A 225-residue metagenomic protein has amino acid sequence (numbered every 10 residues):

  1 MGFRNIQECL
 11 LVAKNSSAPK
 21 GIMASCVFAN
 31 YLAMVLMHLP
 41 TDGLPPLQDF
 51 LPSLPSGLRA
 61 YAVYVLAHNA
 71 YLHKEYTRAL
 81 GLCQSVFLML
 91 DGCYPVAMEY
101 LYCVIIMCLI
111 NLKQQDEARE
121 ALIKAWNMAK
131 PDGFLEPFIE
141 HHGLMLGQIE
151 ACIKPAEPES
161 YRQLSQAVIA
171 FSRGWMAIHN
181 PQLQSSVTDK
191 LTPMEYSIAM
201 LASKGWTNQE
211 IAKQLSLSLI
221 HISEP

Functional and structural regions predicted by a protein language model:
M1, L11-Y31, P52-A67, L90-C103 (+3 more regions): Alpha-solenoid helical repeat architecture
G2-V12, P40-P52, T77-F87, D116-A125 (+1 more regions): Alpha-helical repeat scaffolds
A29-L39: Basic/polar, acidic-poor N-terminal "presequence/leader" segments that form or can form short amphipathic helices
A33-M34, N69, C108: Residue-level signature for tetratricopeptide repeat
M37-H38, H73, L112: Structural motif corresponding to the intra-repeat A-B loop/turn of tetratricopeptide repeats
A67, Y71-T77, G81-L82, V86 (+1 more regions): Extracellular beta-strand/loop-rich repeat segments of large surface/secreted proteins
Y102-W175: General nucleic-acid-binding
I178-S223: Helix-turn-helix DNA-binding segment
